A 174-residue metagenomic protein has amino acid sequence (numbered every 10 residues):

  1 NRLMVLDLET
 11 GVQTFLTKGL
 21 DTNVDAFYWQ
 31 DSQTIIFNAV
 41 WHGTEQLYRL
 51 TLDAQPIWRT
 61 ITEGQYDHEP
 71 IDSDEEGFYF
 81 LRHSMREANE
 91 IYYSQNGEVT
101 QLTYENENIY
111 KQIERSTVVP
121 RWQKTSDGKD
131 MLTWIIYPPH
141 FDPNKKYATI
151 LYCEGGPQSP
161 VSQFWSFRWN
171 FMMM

Functional and structural regions predicted by a protein language model:
N1-D31, V40, R49-E69, Q95-V119: Multi-bladed beta-propeller domains
N1-R2, T44-Q46, A88-E90, Y147: A detector of repeated loop/turn-to-beta-strand junctions in beta-rich toroidal repeat architectures
G11, G43, G64, G128 (+1 more regions): Glycine-centered flexibility sites
G11-T14, E45, P56, N89 (+2 more regions): Glycine-centered loop/turn positions within well-structured domains that cap or flank conserved ligand/cofactor-binding
T34-I36, F78-Y79: Hydrophobic beta-strand positions that form the internal "hydrophobic ladder" of WD40/Gbeta-like beta-propeller blades
V40-L47, H83: Short loop/turn segments immediately following the C-termini of beta-strands
E69-M174: Serine-hydrolase catalytic core recognition
